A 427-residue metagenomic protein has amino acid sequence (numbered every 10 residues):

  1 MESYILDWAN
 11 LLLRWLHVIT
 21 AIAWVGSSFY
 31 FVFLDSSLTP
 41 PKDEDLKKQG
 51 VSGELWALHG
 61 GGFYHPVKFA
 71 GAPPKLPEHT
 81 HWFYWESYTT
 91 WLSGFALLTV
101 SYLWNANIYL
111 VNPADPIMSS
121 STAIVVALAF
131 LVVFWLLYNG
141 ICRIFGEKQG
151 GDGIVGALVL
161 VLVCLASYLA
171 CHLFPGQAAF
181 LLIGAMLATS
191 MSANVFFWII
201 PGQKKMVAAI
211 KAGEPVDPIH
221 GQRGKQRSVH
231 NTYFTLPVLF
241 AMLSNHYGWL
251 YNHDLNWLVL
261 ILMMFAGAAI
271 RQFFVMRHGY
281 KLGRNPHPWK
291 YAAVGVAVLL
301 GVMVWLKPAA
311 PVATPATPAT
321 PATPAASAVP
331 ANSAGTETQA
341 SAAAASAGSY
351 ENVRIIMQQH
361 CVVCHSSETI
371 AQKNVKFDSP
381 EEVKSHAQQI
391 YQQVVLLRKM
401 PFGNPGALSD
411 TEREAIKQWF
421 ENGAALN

Functional and structural regions predicted by a protein language model:
L13-V25, S119-F130, G176-F196, V259: Alpha-helical transmembrane segments
S28-A72: Membrane-interface amphipathic/juxtamembrane segments adjacent to transmembrane helices
S28-T39, V132-N139, V195-I210: Membrane-water interface of transmembrane alpha-helices
G61, K75, W82, F95 (+3 more regions): Aromatic- and Gly/Pro-enriched helix-to-coil junctions and flexible linker segments
H65-F83, D217-G221: Cytosolic juxtamembrane amphipathic/interface segments immediately preceding and feeding into a transmembrane helix
S87-A106, A166-L181, F234-H253: Alpha-helical transmembrane segments and their membrane-interface junctions in multi-pass membrane proteins
V132-G140, W198, F265-M276, G301-K307: Alpha-helical transmembrane segments
Q149-A157, N252-N256, K281-V296: Membrane-interfacial entry segments at the cytosolic side of transmembrane helices
